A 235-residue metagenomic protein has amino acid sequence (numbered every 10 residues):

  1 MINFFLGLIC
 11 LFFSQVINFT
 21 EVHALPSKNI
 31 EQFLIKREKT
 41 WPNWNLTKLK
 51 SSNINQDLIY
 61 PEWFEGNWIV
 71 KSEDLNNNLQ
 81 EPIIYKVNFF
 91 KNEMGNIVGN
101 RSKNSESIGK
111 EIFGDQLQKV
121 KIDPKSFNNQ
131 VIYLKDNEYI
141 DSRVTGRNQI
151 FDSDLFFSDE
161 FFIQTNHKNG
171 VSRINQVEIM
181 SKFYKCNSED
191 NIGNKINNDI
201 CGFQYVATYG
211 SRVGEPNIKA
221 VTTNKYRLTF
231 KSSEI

Functional and structural regions predicted by a protein language model:
N3-V16: Bacterial N-terminal signal peptides
F19-P26: Boundary at the C-terminal end of the N-terminal hydrophobic targeting segment
P26-E65, V70-I235: Soluble ligand-binding/transfer domains with enclosed cavities or grooves
